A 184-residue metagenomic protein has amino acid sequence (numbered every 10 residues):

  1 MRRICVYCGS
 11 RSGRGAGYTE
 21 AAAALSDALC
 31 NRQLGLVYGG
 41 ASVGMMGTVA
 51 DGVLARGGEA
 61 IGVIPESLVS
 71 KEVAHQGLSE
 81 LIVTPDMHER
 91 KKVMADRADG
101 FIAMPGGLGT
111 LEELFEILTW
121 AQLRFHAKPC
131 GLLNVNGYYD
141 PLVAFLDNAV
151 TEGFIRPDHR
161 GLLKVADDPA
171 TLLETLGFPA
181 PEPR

Functional and structural regions predicted by a protein language model:
M1-R97, V135-R184: A cross-family phosphate/adenosyl-ligand binding-site feature
L54, A121-K128, F154-I155: Arginine/glycine-rich "motif VI" loop of SF2 helicases in the C-terminal RecA-like domain
K91-R124, G131, P181-R184: Active-site/ligand-binding-proximal alpha/beta "capping" segment
M104-P105, P129-L133, R160-L163: Flexible, glycine/proline-enriched loop segments at strand-loop-helix junctions that form or flank small-ligand binding
